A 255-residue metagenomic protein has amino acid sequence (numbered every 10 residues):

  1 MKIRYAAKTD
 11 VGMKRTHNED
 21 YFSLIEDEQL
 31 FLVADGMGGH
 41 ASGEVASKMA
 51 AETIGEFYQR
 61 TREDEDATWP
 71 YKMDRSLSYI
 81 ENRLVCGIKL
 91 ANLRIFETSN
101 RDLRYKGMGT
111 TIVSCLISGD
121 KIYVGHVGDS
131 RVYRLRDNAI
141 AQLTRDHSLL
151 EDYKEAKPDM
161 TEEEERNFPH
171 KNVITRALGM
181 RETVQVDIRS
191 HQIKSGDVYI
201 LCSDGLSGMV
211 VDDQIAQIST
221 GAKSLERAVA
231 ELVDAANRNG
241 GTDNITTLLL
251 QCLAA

Functional and structural regions predicted by a protein language model:
M1-A255: PP2C/PPM-type serine/threonine phosphatase catalytic domain
